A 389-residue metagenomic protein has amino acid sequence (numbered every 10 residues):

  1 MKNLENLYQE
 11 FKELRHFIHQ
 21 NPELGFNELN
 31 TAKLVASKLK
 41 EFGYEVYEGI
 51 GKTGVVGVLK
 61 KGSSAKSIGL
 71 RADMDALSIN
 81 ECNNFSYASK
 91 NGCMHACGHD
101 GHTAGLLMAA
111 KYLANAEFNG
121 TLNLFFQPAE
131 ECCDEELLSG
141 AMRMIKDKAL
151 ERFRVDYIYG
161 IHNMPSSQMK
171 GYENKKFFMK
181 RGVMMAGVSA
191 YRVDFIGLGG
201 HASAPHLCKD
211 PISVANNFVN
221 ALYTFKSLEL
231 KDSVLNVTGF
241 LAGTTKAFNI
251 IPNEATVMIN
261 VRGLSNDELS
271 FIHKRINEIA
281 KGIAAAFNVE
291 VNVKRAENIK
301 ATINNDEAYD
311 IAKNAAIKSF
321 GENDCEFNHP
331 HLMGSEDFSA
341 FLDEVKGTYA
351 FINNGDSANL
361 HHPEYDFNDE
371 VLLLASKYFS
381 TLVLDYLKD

Functional and structural regions predicted by a protein language model:
M1-H95, D100-G120: Acidic/His- and Gly-rich active-site-bordering loop/insert found across diverse amide/peptide-bond hydrolases
I18, G57, L70, H99 (+8 more regions): Divalent metal-coordination and catalytic microenvironments
N21-F26, L77, C132, T244-F248 (+1 more regions): Short, small-residue-enriched loops and turns at beta-alpha junctions that line or gate enzyme active sites
G69-R71, Y191-V193, Y349-N354: Non-cysteine beta-strand/loop elements that form the S-adenosyl-L-methionine
N84-M94, D100-G101, A116-N236, F240 (+1 more regions): Histidine/acidic-residue-rich, glycine-tolerant segments that coordinate divalent metal ions
I212-D389: Metal-dependent amide/peptide-bond hydrolase catalytic core, centered on the "pita-bread" metallohydrolase fold
